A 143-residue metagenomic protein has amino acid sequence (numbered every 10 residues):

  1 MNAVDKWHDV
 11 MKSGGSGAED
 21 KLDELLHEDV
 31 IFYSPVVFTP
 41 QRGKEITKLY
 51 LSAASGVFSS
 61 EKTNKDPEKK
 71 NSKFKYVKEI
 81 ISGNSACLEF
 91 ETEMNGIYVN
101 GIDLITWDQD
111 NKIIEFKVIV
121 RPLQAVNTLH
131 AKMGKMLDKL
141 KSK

Functional and structural regions predicted by a protein language model:
M1-K143: C-terminal and inter-domain tail/linker signature
